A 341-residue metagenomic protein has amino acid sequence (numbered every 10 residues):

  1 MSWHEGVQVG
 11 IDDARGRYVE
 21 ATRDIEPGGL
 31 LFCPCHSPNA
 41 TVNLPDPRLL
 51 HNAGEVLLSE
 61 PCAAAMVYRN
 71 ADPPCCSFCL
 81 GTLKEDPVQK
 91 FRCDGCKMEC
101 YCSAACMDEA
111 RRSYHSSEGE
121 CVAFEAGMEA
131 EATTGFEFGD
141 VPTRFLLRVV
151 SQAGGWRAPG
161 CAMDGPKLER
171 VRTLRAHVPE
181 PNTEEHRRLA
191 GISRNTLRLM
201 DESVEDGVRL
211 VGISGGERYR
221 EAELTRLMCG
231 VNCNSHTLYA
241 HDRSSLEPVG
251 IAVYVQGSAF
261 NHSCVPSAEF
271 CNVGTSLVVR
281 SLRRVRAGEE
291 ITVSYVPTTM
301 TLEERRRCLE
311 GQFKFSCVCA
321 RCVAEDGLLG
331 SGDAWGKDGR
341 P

Functional and structural regions predicted by a protein language model:
M1-P341: Short alpha-helical interaction motifs and adjacent low-complexity tails used for partner binding in regulatory proteins
